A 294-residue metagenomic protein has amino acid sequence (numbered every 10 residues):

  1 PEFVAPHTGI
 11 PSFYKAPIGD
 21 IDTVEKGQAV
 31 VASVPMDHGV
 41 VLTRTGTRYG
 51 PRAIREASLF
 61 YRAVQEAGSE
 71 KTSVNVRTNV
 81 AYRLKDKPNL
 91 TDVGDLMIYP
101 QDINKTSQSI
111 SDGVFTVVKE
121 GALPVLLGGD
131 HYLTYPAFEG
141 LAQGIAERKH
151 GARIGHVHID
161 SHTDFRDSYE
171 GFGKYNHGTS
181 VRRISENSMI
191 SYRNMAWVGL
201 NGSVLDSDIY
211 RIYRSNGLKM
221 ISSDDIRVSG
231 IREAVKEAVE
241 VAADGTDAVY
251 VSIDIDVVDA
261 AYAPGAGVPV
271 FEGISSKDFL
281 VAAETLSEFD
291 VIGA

Functional and structural regions predicted by a protein language model:
P1-G293: Conserved alpha-helical scaffold segments that buttress catalytic/binding sites
